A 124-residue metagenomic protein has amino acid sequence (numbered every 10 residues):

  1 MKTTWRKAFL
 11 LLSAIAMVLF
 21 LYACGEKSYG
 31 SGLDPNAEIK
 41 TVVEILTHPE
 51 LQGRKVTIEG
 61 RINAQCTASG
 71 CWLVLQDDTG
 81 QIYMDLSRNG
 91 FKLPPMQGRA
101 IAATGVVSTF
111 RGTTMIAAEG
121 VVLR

Functional and structural regions predicted by a protein language model:
M1-Y22: Sec-dependent bacterial lipoprotein signal peptides
Y22-R124: OB-fold and OB-like single-stranded nucleic-acid-recognition modules and their adjacent interaction interfaces
